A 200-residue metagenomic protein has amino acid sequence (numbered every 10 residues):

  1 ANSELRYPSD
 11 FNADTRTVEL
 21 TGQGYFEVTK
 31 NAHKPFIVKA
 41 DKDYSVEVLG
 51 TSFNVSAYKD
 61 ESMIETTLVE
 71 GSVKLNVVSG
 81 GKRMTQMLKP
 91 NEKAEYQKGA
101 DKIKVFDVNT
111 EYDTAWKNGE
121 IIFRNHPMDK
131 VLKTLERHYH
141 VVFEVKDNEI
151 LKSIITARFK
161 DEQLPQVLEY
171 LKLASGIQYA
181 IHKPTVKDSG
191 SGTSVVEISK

Functional and structural regions predicted by a protein language model:
A1-G99: Short, small/hydrophobic-biased targeting/export segments
D101-K200: N-terminal export/assembly leaders
